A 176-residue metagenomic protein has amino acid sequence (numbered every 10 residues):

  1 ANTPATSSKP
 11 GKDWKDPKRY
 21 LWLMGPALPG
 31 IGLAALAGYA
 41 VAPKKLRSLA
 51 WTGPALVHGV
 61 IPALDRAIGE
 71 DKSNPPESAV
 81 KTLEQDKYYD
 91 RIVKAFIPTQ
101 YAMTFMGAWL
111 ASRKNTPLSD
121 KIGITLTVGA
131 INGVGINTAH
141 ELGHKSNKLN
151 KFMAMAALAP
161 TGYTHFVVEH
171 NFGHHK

Functional and structural regions predicted by a protein language model:
A1-W14: Transit-peptide-like, low-complexity N-terminal presequences and other terminal intrinsically disordered regions
K18-A37: The first (N-terminal) embedded transmembrane alpha-helix
G30, V93-G107, T127-I131: Hydrophobic alpha-helical transmembrane segments of multi-pass integral membrane proteins
A37-A50, A108-I122: Helix-coil boundary and interhelical linker segments in multi-pass alpha-helical membrane proteins
K44-P62: Loop-to-helix transition at the N-terminal end of transmembrane alpha-helices
R66-P75, A102-S119, T138-E141: Transmembrane alpha-helix boundary signature
P75-F96: Juxtamembrane helix-capping/reentrant segments at transmembrane boundaries
T99, I122-K176: Membrane-embedded catalytic scaffold of the fatty acid hydroxylase/desaturase
